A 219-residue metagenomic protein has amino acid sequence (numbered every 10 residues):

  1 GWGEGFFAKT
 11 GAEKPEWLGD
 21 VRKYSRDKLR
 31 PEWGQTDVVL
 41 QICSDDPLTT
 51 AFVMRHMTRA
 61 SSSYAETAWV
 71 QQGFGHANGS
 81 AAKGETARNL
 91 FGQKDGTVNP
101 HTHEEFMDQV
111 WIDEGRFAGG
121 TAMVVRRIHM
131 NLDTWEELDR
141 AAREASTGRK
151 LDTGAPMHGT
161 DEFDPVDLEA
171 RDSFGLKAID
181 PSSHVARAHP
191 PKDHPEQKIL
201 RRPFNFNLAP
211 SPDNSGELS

Functional and structural regions predicted by a protein language model:
G1-S219: Long, histidine/aromatic-enriched segments associated with O2/redox biology
